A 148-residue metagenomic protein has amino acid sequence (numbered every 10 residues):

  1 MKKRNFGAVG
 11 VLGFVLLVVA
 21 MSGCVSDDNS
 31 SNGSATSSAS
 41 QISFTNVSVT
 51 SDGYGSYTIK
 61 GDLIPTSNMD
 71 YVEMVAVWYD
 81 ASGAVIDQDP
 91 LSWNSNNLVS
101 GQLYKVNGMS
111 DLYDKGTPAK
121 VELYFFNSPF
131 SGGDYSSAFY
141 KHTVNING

Functional and structural regions predicted by a protein language model:
M1-S34: Secretory targeting signatures
S26-T58, F130-G148: Transition segment at domain starts
V47, D52, V72, Q88-L91 (+2 more regions): Generic beta-strand hydrophobic packing signal
G53-G55, T66-N68, S100, K115-T117: Solvent-exposed loop and beta-edge segments used for protein-protein assembly and interaction
K60-I64: Short edge beta-strand/loop segments characteristic of extracellular beta-sandwich folds
N68-A84: Short acidic, flexible loop segments centered on an aromatic residue
V85-Y135, N147: Short, solvent-exposed, Trp/other aromatic-anchored flexible loops in extracytoplasmic proteins
